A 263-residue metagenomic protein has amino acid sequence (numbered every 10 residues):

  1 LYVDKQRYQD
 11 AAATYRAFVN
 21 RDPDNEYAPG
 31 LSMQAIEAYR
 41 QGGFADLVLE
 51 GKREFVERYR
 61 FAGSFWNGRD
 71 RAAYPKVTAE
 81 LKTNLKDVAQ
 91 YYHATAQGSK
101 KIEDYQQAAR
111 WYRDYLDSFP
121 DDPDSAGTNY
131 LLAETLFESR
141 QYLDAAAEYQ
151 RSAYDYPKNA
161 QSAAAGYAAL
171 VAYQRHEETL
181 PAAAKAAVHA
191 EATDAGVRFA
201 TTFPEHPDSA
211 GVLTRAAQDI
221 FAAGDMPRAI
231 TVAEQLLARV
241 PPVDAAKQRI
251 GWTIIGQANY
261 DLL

Functional and structural regions predicted by a protein language model:
L1-L263: Acidic, polar-rich low-complexity tracts and alpha-helical solenoid repeat scaffolds
